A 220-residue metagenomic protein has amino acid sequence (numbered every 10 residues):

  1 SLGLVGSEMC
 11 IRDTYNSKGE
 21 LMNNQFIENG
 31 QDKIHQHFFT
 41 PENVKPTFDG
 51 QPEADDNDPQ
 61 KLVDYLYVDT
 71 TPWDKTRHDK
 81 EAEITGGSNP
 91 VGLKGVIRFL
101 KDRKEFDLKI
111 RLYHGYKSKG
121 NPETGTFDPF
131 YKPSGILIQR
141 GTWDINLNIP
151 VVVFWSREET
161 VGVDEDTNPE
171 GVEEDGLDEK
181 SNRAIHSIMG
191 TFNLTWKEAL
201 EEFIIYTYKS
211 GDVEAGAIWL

Functional and structural regions predicted by a protein language model:
L2, I34, E105-D107, N146-N148: Extracellular structured ligand-interaction cores
L2-I11: Short, small-residue-biased leader/transition segments that mark boundaries at the very start of proteins
S7-E8, T70-W143: Exposed beta-sheet edge/beta-hairpin loop segments within beta-rich domains
R12-S17: Beta-strand-rich structural segments
G19-M22, G95-I97: Extended, compositionally biased non-globular segments
M22-P72: Extended, polar beta-sheet/loop recognition surfaces of beta-rich domains that mediate binding to diverse ligands
E123-W219: Short beta-strand elements
